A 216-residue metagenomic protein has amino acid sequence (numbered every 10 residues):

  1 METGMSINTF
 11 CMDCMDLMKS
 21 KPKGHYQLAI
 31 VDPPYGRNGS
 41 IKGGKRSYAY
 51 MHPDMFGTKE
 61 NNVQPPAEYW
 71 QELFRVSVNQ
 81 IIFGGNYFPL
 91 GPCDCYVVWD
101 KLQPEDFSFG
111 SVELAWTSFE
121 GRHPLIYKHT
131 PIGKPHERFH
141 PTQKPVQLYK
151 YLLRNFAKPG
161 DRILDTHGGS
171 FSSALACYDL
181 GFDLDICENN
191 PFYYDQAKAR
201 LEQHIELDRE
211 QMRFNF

Functional and structural regions predicted by a protein language model:
M1-L164, S170-F216: Class I S-adenosyl-L-methionine-dependent methyltransferase catalytic core
